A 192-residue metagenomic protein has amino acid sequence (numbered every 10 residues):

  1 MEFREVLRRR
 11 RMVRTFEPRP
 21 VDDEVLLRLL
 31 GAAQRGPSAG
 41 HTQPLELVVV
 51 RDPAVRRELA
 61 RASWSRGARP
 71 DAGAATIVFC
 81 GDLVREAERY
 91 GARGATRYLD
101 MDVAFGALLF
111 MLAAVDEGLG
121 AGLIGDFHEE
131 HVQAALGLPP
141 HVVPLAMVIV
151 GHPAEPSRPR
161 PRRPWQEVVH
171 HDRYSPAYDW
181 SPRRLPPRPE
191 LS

Functional and structural regions predicted by a protein language model:
M1-S192: Acidic, surface-exposed loops and disordered segments
